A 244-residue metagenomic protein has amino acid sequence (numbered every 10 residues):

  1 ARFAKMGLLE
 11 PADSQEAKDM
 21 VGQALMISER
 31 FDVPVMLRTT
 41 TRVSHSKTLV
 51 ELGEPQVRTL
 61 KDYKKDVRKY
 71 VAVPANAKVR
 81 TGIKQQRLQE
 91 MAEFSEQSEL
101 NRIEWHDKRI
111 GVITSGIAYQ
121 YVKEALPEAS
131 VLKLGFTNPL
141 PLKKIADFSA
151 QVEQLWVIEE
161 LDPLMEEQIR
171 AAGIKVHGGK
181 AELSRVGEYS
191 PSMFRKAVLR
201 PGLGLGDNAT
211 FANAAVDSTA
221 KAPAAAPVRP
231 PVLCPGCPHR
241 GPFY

Functional and structural regions predicted by a protein language model:
A1-F3, A171: Flexible glycine/proline-rich, aromatic-decorated loop/lid segments
F3-A4, R38: Residue-level signal for pocket-adjacent positions within structured domains
A4-K5, F31: Hydrophobic, small-residue-rich alpha-helical packing segments that form membrane-like cores
A12-P242: Flexible, low-complexity linker and terminal segments
